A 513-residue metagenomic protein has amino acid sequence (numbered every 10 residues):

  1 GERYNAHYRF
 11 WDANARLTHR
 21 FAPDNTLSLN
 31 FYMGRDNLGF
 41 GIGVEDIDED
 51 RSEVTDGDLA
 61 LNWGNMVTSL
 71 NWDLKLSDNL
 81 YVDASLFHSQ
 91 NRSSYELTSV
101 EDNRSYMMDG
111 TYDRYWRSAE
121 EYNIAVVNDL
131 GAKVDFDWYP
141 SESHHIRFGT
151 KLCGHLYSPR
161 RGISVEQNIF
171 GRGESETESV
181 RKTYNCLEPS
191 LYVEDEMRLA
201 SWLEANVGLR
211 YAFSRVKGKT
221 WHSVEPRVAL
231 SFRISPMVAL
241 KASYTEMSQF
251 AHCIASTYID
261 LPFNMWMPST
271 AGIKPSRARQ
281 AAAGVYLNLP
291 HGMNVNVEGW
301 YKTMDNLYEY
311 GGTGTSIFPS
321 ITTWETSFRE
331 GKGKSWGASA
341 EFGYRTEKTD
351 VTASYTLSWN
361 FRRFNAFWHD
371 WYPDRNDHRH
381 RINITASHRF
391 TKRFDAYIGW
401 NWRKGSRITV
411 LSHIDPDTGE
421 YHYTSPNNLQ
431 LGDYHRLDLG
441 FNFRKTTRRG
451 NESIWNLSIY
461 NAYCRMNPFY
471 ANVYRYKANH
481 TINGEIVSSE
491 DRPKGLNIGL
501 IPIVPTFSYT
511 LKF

Functional and structural regions predicted by a protein language model:
R9-W11, N62-M66, V126-L130, N185-P189 (+6 more regions): Residues that define the transmembrane beta-barrel architecture of outer-membrane proteins
T18-D36, L59-G218, N296, R345 (+1 more regions): Face-selective signature of the C-terminal outer-membrane beta-barrel domain
M33-N37, H88-R92, L152-S158, L209-R215 (+7 more regions): Transmembrane beta-strands of outer-membrane beta-barrel pores
V44, I163, P236-A281, Y301-E325 (+2 more regions): Surface-exposed extracellular loop regions of Gram-negative outer-membrane beta-barrel proteins, predominantly
V127-D129, Y139-H145, K151-C153, V180-M304 (+2 more regions): Structural signature of Gram-negative outer-membrane beta-barrels, strongest in the C-terminal barrel of TonB-dependent
D129-G131, S179-V180, Y184, T270 (+4 more regions): Outer membrane beta-barrel strand-and-loop segments of large Gram-negative receptors, especially TonB-dependent
Y301-T303, I321-S412: Gram-negative outer-membrane beta-barrel transporters
R393, W402-D417, R436, F443-F513: C-terminal beta-signal and adjacent terminal beta-strands/loops of Gram-negative outer-membrane beta-barrel proteins
